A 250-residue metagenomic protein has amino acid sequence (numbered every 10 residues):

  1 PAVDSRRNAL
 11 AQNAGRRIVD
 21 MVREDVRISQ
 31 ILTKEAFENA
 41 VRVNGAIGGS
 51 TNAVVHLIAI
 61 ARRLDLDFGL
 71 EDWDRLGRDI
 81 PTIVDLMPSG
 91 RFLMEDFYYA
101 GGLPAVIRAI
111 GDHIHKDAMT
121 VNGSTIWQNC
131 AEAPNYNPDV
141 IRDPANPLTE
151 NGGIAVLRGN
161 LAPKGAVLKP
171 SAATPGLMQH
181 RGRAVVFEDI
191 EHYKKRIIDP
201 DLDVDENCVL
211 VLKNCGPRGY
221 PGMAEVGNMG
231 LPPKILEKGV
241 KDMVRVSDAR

Functional and structural regions predicted by a protein language model:
P1-R250: Catalytic or ion-coupling anion/metal-binding cores of large enzyme and transporter domains
